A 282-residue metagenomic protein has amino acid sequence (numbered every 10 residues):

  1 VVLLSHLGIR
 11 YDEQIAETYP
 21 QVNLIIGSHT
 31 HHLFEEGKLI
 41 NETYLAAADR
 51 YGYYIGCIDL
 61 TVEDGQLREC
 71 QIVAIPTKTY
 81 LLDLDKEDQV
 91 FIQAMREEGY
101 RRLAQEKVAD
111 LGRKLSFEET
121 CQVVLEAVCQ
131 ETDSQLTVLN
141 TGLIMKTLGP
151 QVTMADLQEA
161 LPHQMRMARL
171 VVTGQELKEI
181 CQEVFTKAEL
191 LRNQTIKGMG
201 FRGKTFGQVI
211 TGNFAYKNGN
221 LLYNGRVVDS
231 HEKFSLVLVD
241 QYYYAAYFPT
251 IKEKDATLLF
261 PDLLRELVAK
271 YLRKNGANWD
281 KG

Functional and structural regions predicted by a protein language model:
V1-L4, L24-G27, A46, L136-L139 (+1 more regions): Structural recognition of the beta-strand scaffold that forms the well-ordered cores of secreted hydrolase catalytic
V1-Y11, V108: Short acidic, glycine-rich surface-loop motifs adjacent to enzyme active sites
V2, I25, L60, V128 (+2 more regions): Divalent metal-coordination and catalytic microenvironments
S5-G8, S28-H31, D49-R50, T141-L143 (+2 more regions): Active-site metal-binding loops of divalent metal-dependent hydrolases
D12-R102, A188: Active-site-adjacent helix-turn-beta-strand microarchitecture at beta-sheet edges that either contains or buttresses
N23, D133-Q135, F234: Conserved acidic residues
V62-V152, Q158-A160, K270-G282: A short C-terminal boundary segment appended to hydrolase-like catalytic domains
L143-G282: Feature captures C-terminal
